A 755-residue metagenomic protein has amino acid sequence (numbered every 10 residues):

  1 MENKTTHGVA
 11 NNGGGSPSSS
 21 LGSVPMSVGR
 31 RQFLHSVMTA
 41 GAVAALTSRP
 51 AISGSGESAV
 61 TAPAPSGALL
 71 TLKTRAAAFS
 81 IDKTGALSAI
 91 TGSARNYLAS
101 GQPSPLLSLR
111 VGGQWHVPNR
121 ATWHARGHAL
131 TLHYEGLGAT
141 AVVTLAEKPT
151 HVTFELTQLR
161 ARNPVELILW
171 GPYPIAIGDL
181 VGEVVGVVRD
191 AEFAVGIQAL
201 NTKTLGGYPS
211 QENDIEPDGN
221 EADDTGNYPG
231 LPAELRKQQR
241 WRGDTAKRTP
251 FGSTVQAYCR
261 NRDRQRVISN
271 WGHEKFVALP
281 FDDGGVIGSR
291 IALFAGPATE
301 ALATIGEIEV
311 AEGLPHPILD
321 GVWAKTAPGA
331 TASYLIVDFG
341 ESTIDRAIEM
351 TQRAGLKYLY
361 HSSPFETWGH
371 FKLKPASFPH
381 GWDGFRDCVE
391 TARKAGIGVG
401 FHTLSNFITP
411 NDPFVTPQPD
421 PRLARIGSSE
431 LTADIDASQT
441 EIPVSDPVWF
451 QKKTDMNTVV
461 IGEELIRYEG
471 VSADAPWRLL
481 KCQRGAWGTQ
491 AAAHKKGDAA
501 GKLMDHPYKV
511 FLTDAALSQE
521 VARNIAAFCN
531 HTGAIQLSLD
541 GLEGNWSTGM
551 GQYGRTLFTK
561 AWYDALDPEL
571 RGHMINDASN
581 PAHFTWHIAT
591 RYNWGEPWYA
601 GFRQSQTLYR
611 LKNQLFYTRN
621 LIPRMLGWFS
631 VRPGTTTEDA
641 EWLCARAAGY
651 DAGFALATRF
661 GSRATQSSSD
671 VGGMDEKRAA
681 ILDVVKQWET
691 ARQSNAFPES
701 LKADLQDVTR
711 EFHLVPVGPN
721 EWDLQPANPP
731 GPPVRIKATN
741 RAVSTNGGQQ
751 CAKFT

Functional and structural regions predicted by a protein language model:
S19-G41: N-terminal secretory signal peptides and thylakoid transit peptides that target proteins across membranes
M26-V28, T47-T71: C-terminal segment of N-terminal export signals and the immediately downstream linker at the start of the mature
L72-K73, A78-L359, T391, G398-V399 (+3 more regions): Carbohydrate-recognition beta-sandwich/jelly-roll modules in extracellular/periplasmic carbohydrate-active proteins
V142-P149, V165-A176, F450-E463, Q490-Y508: Extended Gly/Ser/Thr-rich low-complexity repeat segments, especially those forming or decorating extracellular
A327-P328, S333-S428, M504-A522, T532-T556: Aromatic-lined carbohydrate-binding/catalytic grooves of carbohydrate-active enzymes
F385-F401, F407-T409, L423-S429, R646 (+1 more regions): Carbohydrate-binding surfaces of carbohydrate-active enzymes
S405, T409-A491: Autoprocessing Asn-cyclization modules and mimics
P410, F414-I426, L503-E520, T532 (+1 more regions): Glycan-recognition surfaces
